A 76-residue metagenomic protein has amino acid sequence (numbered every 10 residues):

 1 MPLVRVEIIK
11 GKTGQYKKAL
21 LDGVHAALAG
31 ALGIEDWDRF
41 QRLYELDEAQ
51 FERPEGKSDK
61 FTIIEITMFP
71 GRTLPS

Functional and structural regions predicted by a protein language model:
M1-S76: Interaction-mediating elements
